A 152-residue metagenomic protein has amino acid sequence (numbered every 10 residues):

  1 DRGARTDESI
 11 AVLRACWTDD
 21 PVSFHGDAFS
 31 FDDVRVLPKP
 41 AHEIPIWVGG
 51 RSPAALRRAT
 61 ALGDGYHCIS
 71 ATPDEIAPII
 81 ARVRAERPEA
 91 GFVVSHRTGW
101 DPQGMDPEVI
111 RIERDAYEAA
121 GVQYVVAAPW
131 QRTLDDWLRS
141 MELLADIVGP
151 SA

Functional and structural regions predicted by a protein language model:
D1-A152: Active-site-adjacent structural elements that line small-molecule/cofactor binding pockets in enzymes
